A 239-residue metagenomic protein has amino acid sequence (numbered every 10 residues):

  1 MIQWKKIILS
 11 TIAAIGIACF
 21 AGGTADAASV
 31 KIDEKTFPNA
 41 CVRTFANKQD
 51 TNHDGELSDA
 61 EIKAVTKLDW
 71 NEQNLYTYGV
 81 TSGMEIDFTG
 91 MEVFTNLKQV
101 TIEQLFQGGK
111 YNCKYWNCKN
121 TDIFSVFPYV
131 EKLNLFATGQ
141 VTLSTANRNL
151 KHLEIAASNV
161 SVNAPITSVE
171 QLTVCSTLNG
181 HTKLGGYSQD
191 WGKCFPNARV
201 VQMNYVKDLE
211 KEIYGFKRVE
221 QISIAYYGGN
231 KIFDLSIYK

Functional and structural regions predicted by a protein language model:
I2, L9, G22-N117, I123 (+4 more regions): N-terminal capping/linker segments that flank leucine-rich repeat
S10-C19: Bacterial N-terminal signal peptides
V126-F127: Eukaryote-biased RCC1-like beta-propeller repeat architecture
